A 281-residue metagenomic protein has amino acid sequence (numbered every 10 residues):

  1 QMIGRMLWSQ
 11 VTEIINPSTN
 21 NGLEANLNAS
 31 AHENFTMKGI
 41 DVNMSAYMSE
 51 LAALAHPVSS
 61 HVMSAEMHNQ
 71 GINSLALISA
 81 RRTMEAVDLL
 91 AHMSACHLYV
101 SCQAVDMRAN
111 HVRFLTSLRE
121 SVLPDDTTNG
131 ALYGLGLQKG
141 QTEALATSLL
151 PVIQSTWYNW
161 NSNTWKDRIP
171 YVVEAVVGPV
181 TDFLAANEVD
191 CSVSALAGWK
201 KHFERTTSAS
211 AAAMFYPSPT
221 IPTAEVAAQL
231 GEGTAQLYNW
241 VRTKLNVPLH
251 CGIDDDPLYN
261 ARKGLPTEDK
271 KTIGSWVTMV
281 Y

Functional and structural regions predicted by a protein language model:
Q1-Y281: C-terminal auxiliary extensions adjacent to catalytic cores
